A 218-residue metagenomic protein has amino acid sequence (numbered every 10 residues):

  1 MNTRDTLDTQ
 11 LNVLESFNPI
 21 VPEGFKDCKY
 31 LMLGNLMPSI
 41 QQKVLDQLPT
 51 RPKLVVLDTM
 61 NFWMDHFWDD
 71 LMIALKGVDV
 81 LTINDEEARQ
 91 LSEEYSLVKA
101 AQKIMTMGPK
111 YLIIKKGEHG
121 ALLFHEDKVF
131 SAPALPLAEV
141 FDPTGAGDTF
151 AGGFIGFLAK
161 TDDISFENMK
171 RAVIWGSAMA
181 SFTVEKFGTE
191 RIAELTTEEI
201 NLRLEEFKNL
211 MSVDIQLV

Functional and structural regions predicted by a protein language model:
M1-M32, D46-R51, N201-V218: Conserved N-terminal subdomain of the carbohydrate kinase-like
L11-S16, T59-D65: Short gly/ser/thr-rich secondary-structure transition/capping motifs
V21, L71, V140: Acidic, amphipathic alpha-helical patches
Y30-L33, V56-D58: Short catalytic-loop micro-motif centered on adjacent basic/acidic residues
M32-M37, N84: Catalytic beta/alpha-barrel core
N35-I40, M60-M64: Short beta->alpha connector loops
D46-L54, W63-S131: Conserved phosphate/ATP/ADP-binding segment of small-molecule kinases
L97-V218: Conserved phosphate-binding/catalytic region of the ribokinase-like
